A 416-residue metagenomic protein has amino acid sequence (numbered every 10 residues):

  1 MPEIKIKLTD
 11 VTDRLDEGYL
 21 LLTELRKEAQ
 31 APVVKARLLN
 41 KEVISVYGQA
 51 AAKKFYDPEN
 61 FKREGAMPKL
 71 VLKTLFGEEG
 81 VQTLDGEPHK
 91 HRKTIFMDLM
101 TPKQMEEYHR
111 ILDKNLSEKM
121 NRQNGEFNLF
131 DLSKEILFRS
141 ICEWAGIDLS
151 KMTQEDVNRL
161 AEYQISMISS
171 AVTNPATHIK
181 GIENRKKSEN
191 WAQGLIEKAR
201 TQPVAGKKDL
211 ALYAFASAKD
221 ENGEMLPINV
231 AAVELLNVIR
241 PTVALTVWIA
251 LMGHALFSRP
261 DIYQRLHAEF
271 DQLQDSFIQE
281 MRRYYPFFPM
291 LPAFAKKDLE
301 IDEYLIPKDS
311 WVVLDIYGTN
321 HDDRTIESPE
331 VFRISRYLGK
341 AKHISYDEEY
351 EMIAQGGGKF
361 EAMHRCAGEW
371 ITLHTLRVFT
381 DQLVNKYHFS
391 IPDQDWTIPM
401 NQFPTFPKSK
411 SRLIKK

Functional and structural regions predicted by a protein language model:
M1-L72: N-terminal membrane-proximal hinge/A-helix region immediately C-terminal to the signal-anchor transmembrane segment
T12-R26, A268-Y304: Conserved cytochrome P450 K-helix E-x-x-R motif and the immediately C-terminal K′/meander segment
G65-P68, G77-L112, K151-V157, N184: Cytochrome P450
M105-V243: Cytochrome P450 heme-thiolate monooxygenase catalytic core
A232-L236, V243-H267, A367-Y387: Cytochrome P450 catalytic-core helices
D315-S345: Conserved cytochrome P450 K-helix/beta-meander segment immediately N-terminal to the heme-binding cysteine loop
L338-F403: Cytochrome P450 heme-thiolate "Cys pocket" and heme-binding signature region
